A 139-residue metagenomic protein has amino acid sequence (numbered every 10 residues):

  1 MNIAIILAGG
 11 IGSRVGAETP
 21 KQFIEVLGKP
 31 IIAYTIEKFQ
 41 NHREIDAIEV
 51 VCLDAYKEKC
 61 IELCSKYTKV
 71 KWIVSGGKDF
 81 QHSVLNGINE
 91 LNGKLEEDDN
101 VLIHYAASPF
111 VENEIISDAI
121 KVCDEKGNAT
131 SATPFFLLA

Functional and structural regions predicted by a protein language model:
N2-D54: N-terminal glycine-rich phosphate-binding loop and ensuing alpha1 helix
I6, I32, G87, H104-Y105 (+1 more regions): Residue-level signal for inorganic ion chemistry
S13, F80, A106-F110: Acidic metal-phosphate-binding loop of nucleotide-sugar-dependent transferases
A17, I61, V84-L85, N113-S117: Conserved strand-to-helix beginnings and helix N-cap segments that scaffold or border functional pockets
A33-D98: Conserved N-terminal catalytic core of the sugar/cofactor nucleotidyltransferase
V101: Short aromatic/hydrophobic "clamp" motif used to bind/position activated sugar donors
V111-A139: Conserved core of the sugar-phosphate nucleotidyltransferase
